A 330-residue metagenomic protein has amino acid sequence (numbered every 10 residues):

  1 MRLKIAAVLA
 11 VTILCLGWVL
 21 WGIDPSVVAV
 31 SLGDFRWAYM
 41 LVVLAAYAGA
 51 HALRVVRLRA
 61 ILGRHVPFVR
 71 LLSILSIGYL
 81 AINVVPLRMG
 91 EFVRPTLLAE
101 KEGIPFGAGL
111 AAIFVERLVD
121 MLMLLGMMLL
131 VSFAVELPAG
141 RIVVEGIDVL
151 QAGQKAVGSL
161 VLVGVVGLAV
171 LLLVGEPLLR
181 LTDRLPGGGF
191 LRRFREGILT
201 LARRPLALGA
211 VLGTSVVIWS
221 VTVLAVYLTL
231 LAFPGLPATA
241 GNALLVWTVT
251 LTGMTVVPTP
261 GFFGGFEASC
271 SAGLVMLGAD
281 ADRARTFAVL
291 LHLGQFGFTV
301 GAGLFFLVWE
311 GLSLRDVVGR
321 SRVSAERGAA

Functional and structural regions predicted by a protein language model:
M1-S76, A134, A139-T255, T286-F287 (+1 more regions): Predominantly cytoplasmic-facing regulatory/coupling regions of multi-pass membrane proteins
W21, S26-V27, A108-L130, L185 (+1 more regions): Extended hydrophobic secondary-structure segments
V69-S73, E91, G103-R117, A279-L290: Membrane-interface alpha-helices at helix entry/exit sites of multi-pass transporters
G78-L87, W247-E267: Transmembrane alpha-helix interface/packing and boundary motifs in multi-pass membrane proteins, characterized by
L80-R88, F92, P105, R117-L129 (+1 more regions): Mid-bilayer segments of alpha-helical transmembrane spans in multi-pass integral membrane proteins that mediate
R88-L97, G264: Aspartate-rich (DDxxD/NDxxD/DxxxD) Mg2+/diphosphate-binding motifs and their adjoining helix-loop segments
T96-L97, G107-L110, M123, P258-P260: Hydrophobic alpha-helical membrane segments of integral membrane proteins
L98-P105, R195, A268-R283: Interfacial segments of multi-pass membrane proteins
